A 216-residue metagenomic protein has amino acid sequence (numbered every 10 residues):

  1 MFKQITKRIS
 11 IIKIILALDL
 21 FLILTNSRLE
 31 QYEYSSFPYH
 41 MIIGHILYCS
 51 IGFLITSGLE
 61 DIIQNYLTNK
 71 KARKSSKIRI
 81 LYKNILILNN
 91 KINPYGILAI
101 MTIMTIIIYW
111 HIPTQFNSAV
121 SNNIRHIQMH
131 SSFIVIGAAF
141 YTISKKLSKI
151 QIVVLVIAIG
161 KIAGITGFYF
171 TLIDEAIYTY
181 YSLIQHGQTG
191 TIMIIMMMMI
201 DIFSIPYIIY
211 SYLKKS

Functional and structural regions predicted by a protein language model:
M1-S216: Alpha-helical membrane segments of multi-pass proteins
